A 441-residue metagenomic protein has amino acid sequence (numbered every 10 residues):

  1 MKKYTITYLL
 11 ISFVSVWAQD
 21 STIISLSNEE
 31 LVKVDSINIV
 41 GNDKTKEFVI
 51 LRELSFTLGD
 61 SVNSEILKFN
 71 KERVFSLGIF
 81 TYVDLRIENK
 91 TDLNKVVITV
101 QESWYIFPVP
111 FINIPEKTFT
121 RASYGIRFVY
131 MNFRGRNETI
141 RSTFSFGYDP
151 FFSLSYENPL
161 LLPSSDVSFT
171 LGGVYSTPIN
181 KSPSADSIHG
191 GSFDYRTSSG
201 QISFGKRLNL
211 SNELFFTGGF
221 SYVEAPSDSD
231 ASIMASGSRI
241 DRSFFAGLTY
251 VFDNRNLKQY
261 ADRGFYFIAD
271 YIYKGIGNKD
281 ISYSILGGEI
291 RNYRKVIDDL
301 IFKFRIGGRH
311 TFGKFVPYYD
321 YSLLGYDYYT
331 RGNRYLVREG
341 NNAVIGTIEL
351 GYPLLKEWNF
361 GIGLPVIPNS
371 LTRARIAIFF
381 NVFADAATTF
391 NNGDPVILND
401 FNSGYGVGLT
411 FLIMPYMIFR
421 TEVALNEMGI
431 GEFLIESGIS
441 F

Functional and structural regions predicted by a protein language model:
M1-T22: Bacterial Sec-dependent N-terminal signal peptides
Q19-P115, R127, T143, G147-N158 (+4 more regions): Periplasmic polypeptide-binding modules associated with outer-membrane biogenesis and secretion
Q101-R255, L323-Y328, Y335-N342, I418-F441: Gram-negative/organellar outer-membrane beta-barrel architecture
V174-P178, S221-V223, D270-I276, R309-G313 (+1 more regions): Short glycine-rich beta-strand segments
R196-L208, S284-R305, H310, F390-I435: Extended low-complexity acidic/polar segments
R242, Y318-T330, T388, G393-V396 (+1 more regions): Solvent-exposed, glycine/polar-rich loop segments of beta-barrel outer-membrane systems
G247-R373: C-terminal outer-membrane beta-barrel translocator/porin domains of Gram-negative envelope proteins and their
L354-W358, G363, P368-N402: C-terminal hydrophobic structural anchor segments that stabilize assembly/packing rather than catalytic chemistry
